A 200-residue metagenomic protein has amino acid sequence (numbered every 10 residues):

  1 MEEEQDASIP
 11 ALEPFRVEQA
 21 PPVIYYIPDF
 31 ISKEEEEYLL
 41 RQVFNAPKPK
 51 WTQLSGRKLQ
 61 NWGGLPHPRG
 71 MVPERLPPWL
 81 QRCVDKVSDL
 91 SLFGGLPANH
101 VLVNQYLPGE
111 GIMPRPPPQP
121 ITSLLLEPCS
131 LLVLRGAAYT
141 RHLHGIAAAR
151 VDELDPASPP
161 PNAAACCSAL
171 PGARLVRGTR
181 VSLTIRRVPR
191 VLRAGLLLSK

Functional and structural regions predicted by a protein language model:
M1-K200: Non-heme Fe(II) oxygenase metal-center motifs and adjacent flexible, charged/small-residue loops
